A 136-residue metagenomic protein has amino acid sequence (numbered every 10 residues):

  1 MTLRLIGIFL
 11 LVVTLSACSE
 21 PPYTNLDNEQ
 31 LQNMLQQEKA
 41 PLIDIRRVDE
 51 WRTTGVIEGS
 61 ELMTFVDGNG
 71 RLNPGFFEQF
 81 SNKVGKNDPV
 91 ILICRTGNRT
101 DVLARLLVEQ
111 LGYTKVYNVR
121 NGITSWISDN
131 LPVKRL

Functional and structural regions predicted by a protein language model:
T2-R4, C18-Q37, V48-P89, N98-L136: Rhodanese-like catalytic fold shared by cysteine-dependent sulfurtransferases and DSP/PTP-type phosphatases
I8-V12: Hydrophobic helical h-region of N-terminal Sec-dependent signal peptides in bacterial secretory/periplasmic proteins
P41-I45: Short hydrophobic beta-strand that contains or immediately precedes a catalytic carboxylate
I93-C94: Short, surface-exposed ligand- or partner-binding patches at beta-edge/loop junctions that are enriched in aromatics
